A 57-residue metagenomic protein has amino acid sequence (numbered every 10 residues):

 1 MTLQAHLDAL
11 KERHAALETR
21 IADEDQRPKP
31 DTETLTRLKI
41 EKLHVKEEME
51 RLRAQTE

Functional and structural regions predicted by a protein language model:
M1-E57: Extended, charge-rich alpha-helical interface modules
